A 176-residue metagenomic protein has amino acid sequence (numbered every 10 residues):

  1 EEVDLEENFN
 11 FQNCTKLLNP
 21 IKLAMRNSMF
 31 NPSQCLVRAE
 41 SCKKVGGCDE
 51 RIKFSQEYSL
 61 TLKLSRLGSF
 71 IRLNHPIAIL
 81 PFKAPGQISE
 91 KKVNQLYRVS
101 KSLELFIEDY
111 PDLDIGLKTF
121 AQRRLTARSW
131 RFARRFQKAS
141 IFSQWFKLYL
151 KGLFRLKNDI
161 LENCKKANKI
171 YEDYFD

Functional and structural regions predicted by a protein language model:
V3-V99: Conserved nucleotide-sugar donor-binding catalytic segment
F9-L17, L36, Y97-R124, N158-D159 (+1 more regions): C-terminal, non-catalytic tails of nucleotide-sugar-dependent glycosyltransferases
F30, C48, F70, D112-L113 (+2 more regions): A general structural signal for well-ordered secondary-structure junctions
S41-K44, F132-F136: Solvent-exposed, amphipathic alpha-helical segments
E57-Y58, P76, L80, I115 (+3 more regions): Sparse recognition of residues in long alpha-helices and their boundaries
P76-A84, S89-G116, A139, S143-R155: Catalytic core of nucleotide-sugar-dependent glycosyltransferases
F120-R135: Amphipathic alpha-helical repeat scaffolds of TPR domains
A133-D176: Membrane-interface aromatic/basic loop that binds lipid-linked glycans or pyrophosphate carriers, typified by
